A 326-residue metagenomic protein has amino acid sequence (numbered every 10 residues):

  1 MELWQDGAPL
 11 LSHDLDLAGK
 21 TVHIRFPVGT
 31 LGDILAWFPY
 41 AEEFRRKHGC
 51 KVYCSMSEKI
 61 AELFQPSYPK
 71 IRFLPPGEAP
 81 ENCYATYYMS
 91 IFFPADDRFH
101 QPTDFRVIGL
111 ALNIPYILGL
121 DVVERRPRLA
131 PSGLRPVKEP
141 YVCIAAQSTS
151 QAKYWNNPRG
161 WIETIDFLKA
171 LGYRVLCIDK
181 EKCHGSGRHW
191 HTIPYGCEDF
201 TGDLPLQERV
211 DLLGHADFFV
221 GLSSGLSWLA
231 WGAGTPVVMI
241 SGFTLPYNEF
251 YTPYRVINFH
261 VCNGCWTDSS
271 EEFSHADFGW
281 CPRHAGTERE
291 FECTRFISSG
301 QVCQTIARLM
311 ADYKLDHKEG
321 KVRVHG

Functional and structural regions predicted by a protein language model:
M1-G326: Catalytic machinery of carbohydrate-active enzymes, primarily nucleotide-sugar-dependent glycosyltransferases
